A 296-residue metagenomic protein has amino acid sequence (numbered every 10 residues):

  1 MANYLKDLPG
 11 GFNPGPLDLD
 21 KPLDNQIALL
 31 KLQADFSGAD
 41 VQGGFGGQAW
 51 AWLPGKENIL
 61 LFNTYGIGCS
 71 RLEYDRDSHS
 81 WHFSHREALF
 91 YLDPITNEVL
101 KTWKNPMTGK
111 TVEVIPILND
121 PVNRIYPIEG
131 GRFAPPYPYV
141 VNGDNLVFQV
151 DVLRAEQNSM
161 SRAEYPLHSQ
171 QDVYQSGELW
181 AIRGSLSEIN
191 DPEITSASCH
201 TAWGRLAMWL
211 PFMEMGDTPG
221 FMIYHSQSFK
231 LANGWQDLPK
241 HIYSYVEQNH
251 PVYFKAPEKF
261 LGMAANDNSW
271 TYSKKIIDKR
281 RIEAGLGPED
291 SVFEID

Functional and structural regions predicted by a protein language model:
M1-D93, S226-S228, D237-K240, K259 (+1 more regions): N-terminal segment immediately downstream of the Sec signal-peptide cleavage site in secreted/extracellular proteins
G55-P192: Predominantly extracellular/secreted and cell-surface proteins with exposed, flexible low-complexity segments
I125, E129-G131, P138, N142-D151 (+2 more regions): Long terminal segments
